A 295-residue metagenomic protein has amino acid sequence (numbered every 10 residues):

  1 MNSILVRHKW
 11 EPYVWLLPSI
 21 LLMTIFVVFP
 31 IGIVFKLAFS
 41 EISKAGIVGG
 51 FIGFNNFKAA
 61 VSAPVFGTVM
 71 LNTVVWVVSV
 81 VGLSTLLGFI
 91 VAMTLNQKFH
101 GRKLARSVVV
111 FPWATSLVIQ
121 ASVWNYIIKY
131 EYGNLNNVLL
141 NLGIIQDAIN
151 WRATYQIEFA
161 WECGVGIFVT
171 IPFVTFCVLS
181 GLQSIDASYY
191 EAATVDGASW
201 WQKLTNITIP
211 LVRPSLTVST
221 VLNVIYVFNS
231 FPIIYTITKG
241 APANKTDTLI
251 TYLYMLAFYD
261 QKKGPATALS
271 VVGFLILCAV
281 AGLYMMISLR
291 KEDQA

Functional and structural regions predicted by a protein language model:
I4-A295: A structural signal for multi-pass alpha-helical bundles of membrane permease subunits that mediate small-molecule
